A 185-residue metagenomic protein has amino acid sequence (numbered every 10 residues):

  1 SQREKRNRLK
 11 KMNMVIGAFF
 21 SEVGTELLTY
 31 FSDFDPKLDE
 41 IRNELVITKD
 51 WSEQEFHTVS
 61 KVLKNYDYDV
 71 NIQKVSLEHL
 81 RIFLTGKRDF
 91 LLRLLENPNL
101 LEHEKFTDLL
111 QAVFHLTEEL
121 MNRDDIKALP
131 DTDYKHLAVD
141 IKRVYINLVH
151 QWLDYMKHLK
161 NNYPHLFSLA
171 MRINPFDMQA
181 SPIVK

Functional and structural regions predicted by a protein language model:
S1-R3: Membrane-embedded hydrophobic alpha-helical segments
R6-D89: Membrane-proximal, non-transmembrane interface segments of integral membrane proteins
S76-K185: Soluble C-terminal extramembrane regulatory/interaction domains of multi-pass membrane proteins
